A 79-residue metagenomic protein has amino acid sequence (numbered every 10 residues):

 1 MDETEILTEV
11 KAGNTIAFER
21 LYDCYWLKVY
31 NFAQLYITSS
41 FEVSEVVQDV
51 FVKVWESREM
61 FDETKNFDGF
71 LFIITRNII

Functional and structural regions predicted by a protein language model:
M1-E5: Acidic, Ser/Thr- and Pro/Gly-rich low-complexity regulatory segments
K11-A12, F51-N66: Sigma70-family region 2
K11-E19, Y30-D49: Short, charged helix-capping/linker segments at alpha-helix termini
R20-C24: Alpha-helical structural segments
L27, T38, E59, E63: Conserved coupling/switch loop of ABC ATPases
V29, A33, R58, L71 (+1 more regions): Hydrophobic-face residues of short alpha-helical interaction/recognition segments
E45-V52, K65-N77: Structural recognition of an alpha-helix C-terminal capping motif at a helix-to-coil junction
